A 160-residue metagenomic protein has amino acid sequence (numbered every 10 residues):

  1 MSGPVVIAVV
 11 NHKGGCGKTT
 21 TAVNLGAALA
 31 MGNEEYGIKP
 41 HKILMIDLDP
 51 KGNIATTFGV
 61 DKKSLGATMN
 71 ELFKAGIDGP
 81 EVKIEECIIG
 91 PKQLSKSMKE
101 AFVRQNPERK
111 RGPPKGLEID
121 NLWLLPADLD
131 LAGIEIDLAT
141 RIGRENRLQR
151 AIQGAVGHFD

Functional and structural regions predicted by a protein language model:
M1-D160: P-loop NTP-binding core
